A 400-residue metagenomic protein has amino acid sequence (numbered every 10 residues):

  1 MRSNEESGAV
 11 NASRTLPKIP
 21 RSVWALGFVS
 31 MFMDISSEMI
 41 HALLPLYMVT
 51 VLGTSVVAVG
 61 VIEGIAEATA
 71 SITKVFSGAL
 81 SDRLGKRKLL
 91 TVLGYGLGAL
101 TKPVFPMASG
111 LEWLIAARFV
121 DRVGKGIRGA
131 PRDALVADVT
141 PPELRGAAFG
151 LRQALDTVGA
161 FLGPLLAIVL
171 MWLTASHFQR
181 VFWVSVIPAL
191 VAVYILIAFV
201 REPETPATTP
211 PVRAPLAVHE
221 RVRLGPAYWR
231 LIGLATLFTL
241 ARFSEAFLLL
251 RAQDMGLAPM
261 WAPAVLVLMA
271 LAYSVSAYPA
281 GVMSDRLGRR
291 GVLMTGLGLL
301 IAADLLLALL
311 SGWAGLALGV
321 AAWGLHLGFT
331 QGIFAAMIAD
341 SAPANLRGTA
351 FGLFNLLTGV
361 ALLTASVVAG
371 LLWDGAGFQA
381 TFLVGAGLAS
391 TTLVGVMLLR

Functional and structural regions predicted by a protein language model:
R2-P20, E202-A235: Juxtamembrane intracellular "pre-TM" segments in multi-pass secondary transporters
R14-E67, Y228-V265: Helix-loop boundary and gating motifs at the non-cytosolic
L46-V51, L162-R180, T364-F378: Transmembrane alpha-helix termini and helix-breaking/packing motifs in multi-pass membrane transporters
T73-G85, M171, S276-G288, W373-D374: Helix-to-loop junctions at the C-terminal end of transmembrane segments in multipass secondary transporters
L89-P103, V186, G291-L306, A386: Structural signature of the two symmetry-related core transmembrane helices
V104-A117, A308-G319: Helix-loop junctions at membrane interfaces in 12-TM secondary transporters
A117-V158, M337: Cytoplasmic helix-loop-helix junction between adjacent transmembrane helices in 12-TM secondary transporters
V186-T208, T392-R400: C-terminal membrane-cytosol helix-exit motif in multi-pass small-molecule transporters
